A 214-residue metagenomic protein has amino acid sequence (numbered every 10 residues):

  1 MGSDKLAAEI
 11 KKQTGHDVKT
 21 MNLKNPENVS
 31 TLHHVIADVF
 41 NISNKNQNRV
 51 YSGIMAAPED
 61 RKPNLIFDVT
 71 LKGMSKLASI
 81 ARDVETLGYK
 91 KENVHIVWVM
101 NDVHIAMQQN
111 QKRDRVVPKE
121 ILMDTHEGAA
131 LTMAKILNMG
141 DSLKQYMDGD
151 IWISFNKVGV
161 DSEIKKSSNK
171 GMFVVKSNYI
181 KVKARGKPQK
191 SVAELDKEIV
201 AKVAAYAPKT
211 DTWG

Functional and structural regions predicted by a protein language model:
M1, H95-V97, I151-N156: Hydrophobic/aromatic beta-strand patches that form the interior of the parallel beta-sheet core in alpha/beta enzyme
M1-D4, F67-D68, V99: Active-site flanking residues adjacent to catalytic metal/cofactor-binding acidic residues
M1-P63, S75: Conserved substrate/cofactor phosphate-moiety recognition/catalytic segment in nucleotide-dependent phosphotransferases
R61-I66, N93-H95: Loop/turn-to-beta-strand initiation segments
K72, G88-Q108: Conserved phosphate-donor/acceptor-positioning beta-strand/loop module used by diverse small-molecule
S75-R82, A106-Q111: A short acidic (Asp/Glu
I80-K90: Conserved C-terminal guanine-recognition region of P-loop GTPase G domains, centered on the G4
V103-G214: Conserved GTP-binding G-domain of TRAFAC-class P-loop NTPases and closely related GTPase folds
